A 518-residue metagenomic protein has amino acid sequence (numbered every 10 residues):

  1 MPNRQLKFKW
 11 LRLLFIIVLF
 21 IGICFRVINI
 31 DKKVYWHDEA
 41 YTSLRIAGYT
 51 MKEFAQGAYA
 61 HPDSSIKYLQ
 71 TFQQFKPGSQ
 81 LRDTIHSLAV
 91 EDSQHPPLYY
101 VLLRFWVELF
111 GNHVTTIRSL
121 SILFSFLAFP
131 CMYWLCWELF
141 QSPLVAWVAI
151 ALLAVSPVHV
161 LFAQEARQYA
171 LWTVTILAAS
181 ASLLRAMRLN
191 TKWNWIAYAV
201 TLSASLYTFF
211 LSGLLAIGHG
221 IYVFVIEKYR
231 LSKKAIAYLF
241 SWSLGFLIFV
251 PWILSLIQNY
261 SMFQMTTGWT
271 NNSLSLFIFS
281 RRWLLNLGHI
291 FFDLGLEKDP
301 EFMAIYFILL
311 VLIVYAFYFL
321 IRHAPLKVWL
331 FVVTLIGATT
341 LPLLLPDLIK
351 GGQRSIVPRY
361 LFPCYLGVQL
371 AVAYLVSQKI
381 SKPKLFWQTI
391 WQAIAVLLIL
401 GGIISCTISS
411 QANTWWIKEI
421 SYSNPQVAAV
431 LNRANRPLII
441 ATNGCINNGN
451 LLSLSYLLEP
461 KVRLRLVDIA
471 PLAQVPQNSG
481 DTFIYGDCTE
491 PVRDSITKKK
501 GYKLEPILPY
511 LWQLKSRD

Functional and structural regions predicted by a protein language model:
A47-H95, Y99, V107-L109: Interfacial juxtamembrane loops and adjacent helix segments that form the catalytic/substrate-binding surfaces
F105, C131, A151-V155, L171-L189 (+2 more regions): Specific aromatic-rich, kink-prone transmembrane helix
S119-F140, A178, Y318-F319: Transmembrane-helix motifs of polytopic, lipid-linked glycan transferases
M132-V155: Transmembrane-helix signature of polytopic, membrane-embedded enzymes that assemble or transfer cell-envelope glycans
S182-Y198, L202, L214-F246: Perimembrane helix-loop-helix junctions
L202, S243-L244, F307-L312, H323-L348 (+1 more regions): Transmembrane alpha-helix segments characteristic of polytopic inner-membrane glycan-assembly/cell-envelope
L330, G352-P383: Hydrophobic/aromatic-rich transmembrane helices and adjacent perimembrane loops
L385-Q513: Catalytic lumenal/periplasmic loop and adjoining terminal transmembrane helix of membrane glycan-assembly enzymes
